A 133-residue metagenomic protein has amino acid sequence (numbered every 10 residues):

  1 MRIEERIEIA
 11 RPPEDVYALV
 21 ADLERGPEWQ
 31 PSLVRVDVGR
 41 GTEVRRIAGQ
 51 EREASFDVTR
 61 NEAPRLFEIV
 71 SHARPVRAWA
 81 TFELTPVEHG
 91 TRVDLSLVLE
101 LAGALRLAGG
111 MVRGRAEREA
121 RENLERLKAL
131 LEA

Functional and structural regions predicted by a protein language model:
M1-D37: Hydrophobic ligand-binding cavity/cleft-lining segments
R2-E4, E51-F56, V76-T81: Short, surface-exposed coil-to-beta transition loops
I9, I47-G49, E62, A73-P75 (+1 more regions): A generic beta-sheet turn/junction motif
P13-E14, T59-P64, E83-R92: A short, structured loop/turn motif at beta-sheet edges
D37-G39, R126-A133: Short, highly charged C-terminal tails/helix-capping segments
G41-A48, F67-A73: Short beta-strand segments that buttress and anchor functional surface loops
V70-E122, L127-A129: Beta-strand/loop substructures that line and gate deep hydrophobic ligand-binding cavities in soluble
